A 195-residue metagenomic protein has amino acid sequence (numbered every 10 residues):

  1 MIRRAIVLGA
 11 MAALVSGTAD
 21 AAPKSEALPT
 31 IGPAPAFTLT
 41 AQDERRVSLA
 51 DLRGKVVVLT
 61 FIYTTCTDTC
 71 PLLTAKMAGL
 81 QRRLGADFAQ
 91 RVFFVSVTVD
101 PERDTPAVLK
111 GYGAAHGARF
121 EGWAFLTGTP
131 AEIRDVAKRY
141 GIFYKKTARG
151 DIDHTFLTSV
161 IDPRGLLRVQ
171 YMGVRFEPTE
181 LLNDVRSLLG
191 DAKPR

Functional and structural regions predicted by a protein language model:
M1-M11: N-terminal export leaders
G9-A19: Hydrophobic h-region of N-terminal signal peptides that target proteins for export in Gram-negative bacteria
A21-A50, A75: N-terminal "domain-start" segment that seeds a small globular fold
L49-M77: Short active-site neighborhood of thiol/selenol oxidoreductases, capturing the structured segment around
V58-L59, F94, T158: Hydrophobic beta-strand anchors of alpha/beta hydrolase catalytic cores
L72-V136: Structural microenvironment flanking redox-active thiols in thiol-disulfide oxidoreductases
E121-W123, R134, K138-T147, D153-T158: Structural micro-motif
T147-R195: Thiol-/selenol-based redox modules, centered on thioredoxin-like and closely related oxidoreductase domains
